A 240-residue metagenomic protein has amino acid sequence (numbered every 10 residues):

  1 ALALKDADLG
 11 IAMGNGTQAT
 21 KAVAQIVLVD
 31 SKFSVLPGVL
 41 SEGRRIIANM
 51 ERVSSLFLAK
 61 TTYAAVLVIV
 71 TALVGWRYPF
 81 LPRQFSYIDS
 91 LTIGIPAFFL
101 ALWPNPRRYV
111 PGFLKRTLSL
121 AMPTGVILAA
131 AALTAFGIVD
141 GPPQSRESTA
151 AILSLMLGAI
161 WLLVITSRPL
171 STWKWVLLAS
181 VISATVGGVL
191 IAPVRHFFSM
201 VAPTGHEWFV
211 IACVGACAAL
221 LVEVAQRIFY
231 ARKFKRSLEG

Functional and structural regions predicted by a protein language model:
A1-A7: Acidic, divalent-metal-coordinating active-site segment for phosphoryl/phosphodiester hydrolysis, typified by short
N15-W173, V186-I191: Membrane-embedded transport module
A135-G240: C-terminal transmembrane module of polytopic membrane proteins
